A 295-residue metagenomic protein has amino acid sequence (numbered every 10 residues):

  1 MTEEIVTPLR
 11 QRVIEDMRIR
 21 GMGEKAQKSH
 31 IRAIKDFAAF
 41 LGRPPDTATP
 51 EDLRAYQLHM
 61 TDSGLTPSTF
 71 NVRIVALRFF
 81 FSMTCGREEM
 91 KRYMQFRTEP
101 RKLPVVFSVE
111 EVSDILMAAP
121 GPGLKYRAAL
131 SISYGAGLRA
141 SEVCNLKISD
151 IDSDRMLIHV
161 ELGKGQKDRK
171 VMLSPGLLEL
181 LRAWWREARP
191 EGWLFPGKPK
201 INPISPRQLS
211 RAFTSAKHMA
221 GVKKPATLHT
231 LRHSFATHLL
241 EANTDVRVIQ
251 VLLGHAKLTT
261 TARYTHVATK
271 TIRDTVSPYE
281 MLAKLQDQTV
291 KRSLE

Functional and structural regions predicted by a protein language model:
M1-E295: Conserved catalytic core of the tyrosine transesterase superfamily
